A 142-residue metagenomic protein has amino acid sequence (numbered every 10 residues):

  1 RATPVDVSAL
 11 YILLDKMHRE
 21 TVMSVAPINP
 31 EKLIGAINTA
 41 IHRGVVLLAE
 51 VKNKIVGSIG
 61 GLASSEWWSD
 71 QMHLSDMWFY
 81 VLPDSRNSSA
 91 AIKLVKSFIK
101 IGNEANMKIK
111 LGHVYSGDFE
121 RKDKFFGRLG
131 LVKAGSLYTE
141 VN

Functional and structural regions predicted by a protein language model:
R1-I12: A short beta-loop-alpha structural element at the N-terminal edge of CoA-dependent acyl/N-acetyltransferase catalytic
D15-A36: Conserved GNAT-fold acetyl-CoA-binding loop/helix
A36-L48: A short helix-loop-beta-strand connector motif used in the catalytic cores of GNAT acetyltransferases and, in some
L48, K54-S64: Conserved beta-strand in the GNAT
S65-D76, A134: A conserved beta-turn-beta hairpin within the catalytic core of GNAT-like acetyltransferases that forms part
M77-S88: A short, internal acetyl-CoA/4′-phosphopantetheine-binding micro-motif in the GNAT/acyltransferase core
N87-K100: Conserved acetyl-CoA-binding loop-helix of GNAT-fold acetyltransferases
K110-R121, V141-N142: Conserved beta-strand-loop-alpha-helix junction that forms the acyl-donor binding cleft
